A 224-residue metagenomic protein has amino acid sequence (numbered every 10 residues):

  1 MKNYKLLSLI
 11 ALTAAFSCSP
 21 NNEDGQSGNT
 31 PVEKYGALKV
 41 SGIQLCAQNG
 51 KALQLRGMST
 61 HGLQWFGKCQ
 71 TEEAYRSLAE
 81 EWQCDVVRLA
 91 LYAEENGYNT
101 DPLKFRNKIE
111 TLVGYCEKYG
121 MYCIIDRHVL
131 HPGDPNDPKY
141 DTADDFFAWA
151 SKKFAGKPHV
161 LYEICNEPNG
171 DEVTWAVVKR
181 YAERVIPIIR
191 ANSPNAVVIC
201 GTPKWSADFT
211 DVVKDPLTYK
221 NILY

Functional and structural regions predicted by a protein language model:
K2-L9: Sec-dependent signal peptide recognition, specifically the positively charged N-region followed immediately by
F16-S17: C-terminal motif of bacterial Sec signal peptides marking the signal peptidase cleavage site
P20: Short, conserved catalytic or interaction motifs in soluble domains
E23-V86, N99: N-terminal carbohydrate-binding accessory modules
Y35-A37, G62, G67, D141-L161 (+1 more regions): Extracellular glycoside hydrolase catalytic/binding regions
Q54-T60, D85-L91, Y122-D126, L161-I164 (+2 more regions): Structural recognition of the beta-strand scaffold that forms the well-ordered cores of secreted hydrolase catalytic
T71-P132, Y140-D145, R190-N192: Aromatic-lined substrate-binding rim segments of carbohydrate-active enzymes
